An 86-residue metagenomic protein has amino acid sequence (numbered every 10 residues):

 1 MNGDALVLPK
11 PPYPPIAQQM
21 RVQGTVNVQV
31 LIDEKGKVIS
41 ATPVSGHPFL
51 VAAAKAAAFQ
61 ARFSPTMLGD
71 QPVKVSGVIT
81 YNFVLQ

Functional and structural regions predicted by a protein language model:
M1-Q19, A56-F59, I79: Acidic, low-complexity proline/glycine/alanine-rich linker and hinge segments
I16, V22-T25, K37-G69: A short, well-structured alpha-helical segment
V26-V28, G77: A short, aliphatic-rich beta-strand micro-motif
D33-E34: A cytosolic small-molecule/anion-sensing beta-strand core signal
A41, V75-G77: Short capping micro-motif at the N-terminus of alpha-helices
G69, V78-Y81: Recognition helices and adjacent regulatory flanks at domain boundaries
